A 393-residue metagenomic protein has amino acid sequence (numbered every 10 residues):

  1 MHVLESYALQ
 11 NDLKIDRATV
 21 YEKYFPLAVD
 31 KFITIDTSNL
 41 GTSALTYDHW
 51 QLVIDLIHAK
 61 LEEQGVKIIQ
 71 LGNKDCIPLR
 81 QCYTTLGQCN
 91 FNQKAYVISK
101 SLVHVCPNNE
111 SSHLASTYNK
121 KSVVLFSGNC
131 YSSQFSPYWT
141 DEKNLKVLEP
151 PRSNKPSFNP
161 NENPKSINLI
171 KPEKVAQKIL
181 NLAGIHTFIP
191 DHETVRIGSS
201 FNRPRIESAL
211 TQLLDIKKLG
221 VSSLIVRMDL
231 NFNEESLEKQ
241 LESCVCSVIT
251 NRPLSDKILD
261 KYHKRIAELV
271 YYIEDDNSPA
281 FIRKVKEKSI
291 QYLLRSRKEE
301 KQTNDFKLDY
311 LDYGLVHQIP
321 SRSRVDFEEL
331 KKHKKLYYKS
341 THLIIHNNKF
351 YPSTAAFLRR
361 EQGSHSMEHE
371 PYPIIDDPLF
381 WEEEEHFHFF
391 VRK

Functional and structural regions predicted by a protein language model:
M1-K393: Catalytic machinery of carbohydrate-active enzymes, primarily nucleotide-sugar-dependent glycosyltransferases
